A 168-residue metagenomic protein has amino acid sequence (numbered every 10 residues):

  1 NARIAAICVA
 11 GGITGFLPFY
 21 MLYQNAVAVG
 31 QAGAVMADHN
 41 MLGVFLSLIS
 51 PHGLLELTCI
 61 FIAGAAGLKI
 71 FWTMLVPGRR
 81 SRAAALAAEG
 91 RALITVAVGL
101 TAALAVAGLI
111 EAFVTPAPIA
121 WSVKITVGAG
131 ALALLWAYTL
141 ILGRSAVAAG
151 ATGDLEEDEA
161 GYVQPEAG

Functional and structural regions predicted by a protein language model:
N1-Y23: Transmembrane alpha-helical segments and their cytosolic interface motifs in multi-pass membrane proteins
L17-N40: Small-polar-interrupted transmembrane alpha-helices in polytopic inner-membrane proteins
A28-V29, L132-L135: Alpha-helical transmembrane segments and their membrane-interface exit regions
G33-W121, I125-G128: Hydrophobic alpha-helical transmembrane segments and adjacent short intramembrane/lumenal linkers of inner/organellar
M74-R79, G143-D154: Cytoplasmic membrane-interface segments at the C-terminal ends of transmembrane helices
L134-L142: Alpha-helical transmembrane segments
A148-G168: Short, highly charged, low-complexity non-transmembrane loops/tails of multi-pass membrane proteins
